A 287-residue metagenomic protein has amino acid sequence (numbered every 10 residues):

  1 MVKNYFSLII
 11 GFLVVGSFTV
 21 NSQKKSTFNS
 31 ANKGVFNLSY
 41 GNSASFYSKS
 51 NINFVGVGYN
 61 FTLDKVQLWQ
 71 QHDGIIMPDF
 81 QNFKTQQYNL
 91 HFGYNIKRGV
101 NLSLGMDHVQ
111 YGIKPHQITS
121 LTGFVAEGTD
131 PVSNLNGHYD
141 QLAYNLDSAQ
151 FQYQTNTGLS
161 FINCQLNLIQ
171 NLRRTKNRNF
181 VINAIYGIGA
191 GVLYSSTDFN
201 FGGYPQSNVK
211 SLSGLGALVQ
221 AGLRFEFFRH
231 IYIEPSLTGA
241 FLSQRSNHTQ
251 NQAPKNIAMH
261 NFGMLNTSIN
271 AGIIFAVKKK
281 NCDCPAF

Functional and structural regions predicted by a protein language model:
Q23-N95, T197, N266-F287: Short glycine/proline- and aromatic-enriched beta-strand/turn motifs that initiate or cap beta-hairpins
K24-G34, R98-G99, N171-A184, F227-I233 (+1 more regions): Short loop/turn motifs that connect adjacent beta-strands in outer-membrane beta-barrel proteins
N32-F36, K84-Y88, N156-I162, I182 (+2 more regions): Residues that define the transmembrane beta-barrel architecture of outer-membrane proteins
Y40, L90-Y94, I162-Q170, I188-V192 (+3 more regions): Residues on the lipid-exposed face of transmembrane beta-strands in outer-membrane beta-barrel proteins
S50, Y59, E226-F287: Predominantly the C-terminal beta-signal and adjacent terminal strand-loop region of outer-membrane beta-barrel
S50-G56, P115-L121, S196-P205, S246-P254: Outer-membrane beta-barrel translocator domains and adjoining extracellular loop/strand segments of Gram-negative
I75-P78, S148-Q154, G202-K210, N251-N261: Extracellular loop and loop/strand-boundary signature of outer-membrane beta-barrel proteins
H91-N200, F275: Gram-negative (and chloroplast) outer-membrane scaffold detector with strong preference for beta-barrel transmembrane
